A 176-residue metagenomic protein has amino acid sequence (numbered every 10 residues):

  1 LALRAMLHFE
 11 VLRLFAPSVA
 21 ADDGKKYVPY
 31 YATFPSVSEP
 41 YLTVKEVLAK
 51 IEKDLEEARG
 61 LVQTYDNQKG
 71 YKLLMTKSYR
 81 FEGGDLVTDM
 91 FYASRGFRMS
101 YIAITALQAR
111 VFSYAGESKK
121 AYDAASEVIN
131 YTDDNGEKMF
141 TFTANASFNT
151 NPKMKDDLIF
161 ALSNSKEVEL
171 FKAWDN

Functional and structural regions predicted by a protein language model:
L1-L3, F9-N176: Structured, solvent-exposed acidic/aromatic patches
